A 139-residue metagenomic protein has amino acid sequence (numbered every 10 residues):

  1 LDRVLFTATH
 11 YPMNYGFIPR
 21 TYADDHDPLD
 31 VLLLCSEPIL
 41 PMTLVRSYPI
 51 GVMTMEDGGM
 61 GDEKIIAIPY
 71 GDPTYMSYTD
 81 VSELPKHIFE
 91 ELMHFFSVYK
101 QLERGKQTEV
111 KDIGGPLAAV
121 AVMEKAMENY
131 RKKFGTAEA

Functional and structural regions predicted by a protein language model:
L1-A139: Hydrophobic N-terminal alpha-helices or hydrophobic patches in metabolic proteins across all domains of life
